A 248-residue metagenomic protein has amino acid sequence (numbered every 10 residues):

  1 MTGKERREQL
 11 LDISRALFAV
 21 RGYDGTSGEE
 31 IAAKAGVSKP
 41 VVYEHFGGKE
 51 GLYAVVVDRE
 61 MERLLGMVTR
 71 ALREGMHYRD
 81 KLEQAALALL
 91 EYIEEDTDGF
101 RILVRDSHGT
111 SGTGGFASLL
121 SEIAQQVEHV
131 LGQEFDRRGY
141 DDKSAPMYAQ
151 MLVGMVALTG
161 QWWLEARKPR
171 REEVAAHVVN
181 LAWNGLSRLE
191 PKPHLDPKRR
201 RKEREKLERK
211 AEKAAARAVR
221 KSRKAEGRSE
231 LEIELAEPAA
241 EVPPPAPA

Functional and structural regions predicted by a protein language model:
M1-E5, E190-A248: N-terminal intrinsically disordered/low-complexity leader segments
R6-S14, I31, V56-L64, V68 (+1 more regions): Generic hydrophobic, amphipathic alpha-helix propensity
Q9, L17, R21-G51, V55: Helix-turn-helix
E30, G51-E60, L103, L119 (+1 more regions): Alpha-helical DNA-contacting segments of helix-turn-helix folds
V55, T69-E95: Hydrophobic alpha-helical connector segments
L65, G112-D136, P146-V153, A157 (+2 more regions): Amphipathic alpha-helical packing segments from all-alpha helical-bundle domains
Y92-G114, E128-G132, L158-Q161, E165: Amphipathic alpha-helical segments used for helix-helix packing
Q161-K202: A contiguous, mid-protein "functional segment" used to position or interact with cofactors/ions or partner subunits
